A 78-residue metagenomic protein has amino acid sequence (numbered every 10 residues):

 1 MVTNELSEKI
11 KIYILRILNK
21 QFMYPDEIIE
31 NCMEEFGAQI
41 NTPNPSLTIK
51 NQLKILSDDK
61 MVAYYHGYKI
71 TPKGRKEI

Functional and structural regions predicted by a protein language model:
M1-D26, P45: Short alpha-helical segments that sit at the start of domains
R16, K20, E34-A38, V62: General structural signal for alpha-helix termini and helix-helix connectors
M23-P43: Short acidic, hydrophobic short linear motifs in intrinsically disordered regions
S46, K50-K54: Short, hydrophobic-biased segments on the C-terminal half of alpha helices that form "recognition helices"
L53-G67: A short, conserved structural fragment
G67-I78: Short, cationic-aromatic polyanion-contact patches
